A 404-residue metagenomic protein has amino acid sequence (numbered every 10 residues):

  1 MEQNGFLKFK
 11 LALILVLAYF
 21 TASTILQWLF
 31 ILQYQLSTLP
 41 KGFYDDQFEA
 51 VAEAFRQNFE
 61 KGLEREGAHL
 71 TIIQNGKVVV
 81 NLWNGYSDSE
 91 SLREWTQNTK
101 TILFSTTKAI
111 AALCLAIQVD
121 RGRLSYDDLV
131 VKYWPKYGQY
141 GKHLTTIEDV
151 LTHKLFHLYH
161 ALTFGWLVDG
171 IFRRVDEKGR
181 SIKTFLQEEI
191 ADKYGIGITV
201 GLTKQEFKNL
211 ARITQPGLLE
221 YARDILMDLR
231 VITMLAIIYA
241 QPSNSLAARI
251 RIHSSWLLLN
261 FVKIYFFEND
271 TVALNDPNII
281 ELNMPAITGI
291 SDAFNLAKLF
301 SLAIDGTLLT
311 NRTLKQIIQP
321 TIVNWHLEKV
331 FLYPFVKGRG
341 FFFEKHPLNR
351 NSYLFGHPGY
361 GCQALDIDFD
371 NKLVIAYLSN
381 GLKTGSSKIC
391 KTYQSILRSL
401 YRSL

Functional and structural regions predicted by a protein language model:
E2-Q33: Terminal signal-anchor or tail-anchor transmembrane helices that tether membrane-associated enzymes to cellular
G42-F104, R123-D128, Q139: Short, conserved catalytic-motif segment at the N-terminal edge
A52, R56, A116, V130-V131 (+8 more regions): Non-transmembrane alpha-helical segments in soluble domains of secreted/periplasmic/extracellular proteins
A52-N58, G76, K100-D127, V168-F172 (+2 more regions): Active-site SXXK
S105-T106, D120-K154, R174-N244, F266-F267 (+2 more regions): Active-site helix/loop module of the DD-peptidase/beta-lactamase fold, centered on the serine-lysine SxxK catalytic
H153, T163-I171, N283, I287-L309 (+1 more regions): Active-site-proximal alpha-helical segments within enzyme catalytic domains
Q215-A293, Q319-V374: Active-site Gly/Thr loop motif
M284, D305, I318-E328, G385-L404: Short, gly/Ser/Thr-rich active-site loops of penicillin-recognizing serine hydrolases
